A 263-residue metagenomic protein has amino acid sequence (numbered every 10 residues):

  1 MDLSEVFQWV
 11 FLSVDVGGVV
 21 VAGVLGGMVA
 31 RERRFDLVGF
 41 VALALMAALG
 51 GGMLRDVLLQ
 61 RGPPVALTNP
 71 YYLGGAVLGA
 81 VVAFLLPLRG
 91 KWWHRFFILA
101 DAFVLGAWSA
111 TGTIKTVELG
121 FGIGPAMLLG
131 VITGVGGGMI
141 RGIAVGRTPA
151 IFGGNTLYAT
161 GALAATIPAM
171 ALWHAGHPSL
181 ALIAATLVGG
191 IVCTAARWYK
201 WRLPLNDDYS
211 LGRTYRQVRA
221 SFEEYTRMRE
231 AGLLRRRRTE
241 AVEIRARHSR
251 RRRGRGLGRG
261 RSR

Functional and structural regions predicted by a protein language model:
M1-L49, M53-G62: N-terminal topogenic module of multi-pass integral membrane proteins
M1-Q8, V57-L67, T111-P125, A171-L180: Helix-coil boundary and interhelical linker segments in multi-pass alpha-helical membrane proteins
F7-V19, L45, P64-L78, G122-V135: Structural signature of hydrophobic alpha-helical transmembrane segments
G23-R33, D56, V81-H94, M139-A150 (+1 more regions): C-terminal ends of transmembrane helices
V38-M46, T68-G74, H94-L105, L129 (+1 more regions): Cytoplasmic-side transmembrane-helix entry/capping segments in multi-pass membrane proteins
A44-G50, D101-I114, L157-M170, R213-E223: Small-residue-rich segments of transmembrane alpha-helices in multi-pass membrane proteins, especially helix faces
L59-L67, K91-F97, T116-A126, I143-G154 (+2 more regions): A cytosolic-side transmembrane-helix exit/cap motif
S210-R263: Long, low-complexity, intrinsically disordered cytosolic termini of multi-pass membrane proteins
